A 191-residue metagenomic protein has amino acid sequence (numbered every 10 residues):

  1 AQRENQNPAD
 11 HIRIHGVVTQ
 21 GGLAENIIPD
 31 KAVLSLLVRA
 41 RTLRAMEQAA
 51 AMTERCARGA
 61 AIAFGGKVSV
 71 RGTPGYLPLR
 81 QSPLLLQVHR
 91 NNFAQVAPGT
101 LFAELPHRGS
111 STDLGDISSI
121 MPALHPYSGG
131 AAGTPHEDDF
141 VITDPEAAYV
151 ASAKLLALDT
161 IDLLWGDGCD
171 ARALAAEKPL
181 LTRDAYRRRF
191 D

Functional and structural regions predicted by a protein language model:
A1-Q6, T53, A57-G65, F93-A97 (+4 more regions): Structural signal for hydrophobic packing residues in well-ordered secondary-structure cores of soluble enzyme domains
A1-Q87, N91-F93, P106-G115: Midchain, well-structured core segments that form catalytic/ion-binding scaffolds
V68, P98-L101: Short, structured loop/turn "capping" segments at alpha-beta junctions
F102-D191: Zn-dependent metallopeptidase/amidohydrolase metal-coordination segment
